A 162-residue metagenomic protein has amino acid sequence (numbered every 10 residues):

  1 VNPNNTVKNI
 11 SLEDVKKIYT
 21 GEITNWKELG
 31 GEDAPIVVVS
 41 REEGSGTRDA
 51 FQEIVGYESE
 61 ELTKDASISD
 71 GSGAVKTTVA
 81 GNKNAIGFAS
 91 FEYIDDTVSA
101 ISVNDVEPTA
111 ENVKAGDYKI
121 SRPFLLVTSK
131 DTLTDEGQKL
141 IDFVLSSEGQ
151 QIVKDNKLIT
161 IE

Functional and structural regions predicted by a protein language model:
V1-E162: Exported/periplasmic ABC-transporter solute-binding proteins
